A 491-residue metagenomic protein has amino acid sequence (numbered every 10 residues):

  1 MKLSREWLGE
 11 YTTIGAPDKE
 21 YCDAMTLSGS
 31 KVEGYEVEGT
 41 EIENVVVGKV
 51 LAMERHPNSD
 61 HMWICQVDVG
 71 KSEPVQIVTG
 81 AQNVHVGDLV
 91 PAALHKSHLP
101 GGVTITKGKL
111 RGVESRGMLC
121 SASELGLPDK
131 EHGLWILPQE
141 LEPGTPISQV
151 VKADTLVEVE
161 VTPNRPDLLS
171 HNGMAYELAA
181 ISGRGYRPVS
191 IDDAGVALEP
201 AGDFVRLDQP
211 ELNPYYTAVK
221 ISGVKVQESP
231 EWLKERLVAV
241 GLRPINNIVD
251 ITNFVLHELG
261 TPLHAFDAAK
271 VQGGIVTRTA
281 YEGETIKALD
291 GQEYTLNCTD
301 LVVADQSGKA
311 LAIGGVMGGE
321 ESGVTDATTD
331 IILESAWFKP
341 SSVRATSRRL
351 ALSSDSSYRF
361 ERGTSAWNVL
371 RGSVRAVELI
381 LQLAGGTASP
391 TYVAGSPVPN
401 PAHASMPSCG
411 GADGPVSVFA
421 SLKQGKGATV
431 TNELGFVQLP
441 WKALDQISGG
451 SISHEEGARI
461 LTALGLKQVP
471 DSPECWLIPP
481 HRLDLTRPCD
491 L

Functional and structural regions predicted by a protein language model:
M1-G195, E199, S307, I332 (+6 more regions): Phosphate-backbone binding interfaces of nucleic-acid-interacting proteins
K2-L3, W7, A81-L89, P163-S182 (+5 more regions): Conserved phosphate/anionic-ligand binding catalytic regions in large, soluble enzymes, centered on
S4-R5, D23, W63, S182 (+1 more regions): Glycine/proline-enriched, intrinsically flexible loops and inter-domain linkers
E38, V393, V430-L491: Noncatalytic alpha-helical scaffolds and linker/capping helices
V47-Q76, E235, T252-E321: Conserved mixed alpha/beta core segments that line enzyme active sites in large multi-domain catalysts
S123, V226, Y294, D300-P397 (+1 more regions): Conserved catalytic alpha/beta cores of large enzymes that bind or transform nucleotide phosphates and polynucleotides
L178-E211, A384-V398, V430-L444, S448-S451: Terminal amphipathic helices with adjacent charged low-complexity linkers/tails
P397-V430: Intrinsic disorder/low-complexity segments
